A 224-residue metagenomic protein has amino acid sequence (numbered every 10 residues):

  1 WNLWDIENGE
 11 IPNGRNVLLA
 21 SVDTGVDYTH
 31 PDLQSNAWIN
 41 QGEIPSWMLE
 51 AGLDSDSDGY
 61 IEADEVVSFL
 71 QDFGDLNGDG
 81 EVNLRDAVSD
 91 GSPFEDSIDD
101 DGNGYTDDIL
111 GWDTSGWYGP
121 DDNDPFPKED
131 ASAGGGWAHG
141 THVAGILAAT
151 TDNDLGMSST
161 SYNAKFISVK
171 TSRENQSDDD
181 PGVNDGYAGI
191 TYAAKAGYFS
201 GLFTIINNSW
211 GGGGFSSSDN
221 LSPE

Functional and structural regions predicted by a protein language model:
N2-D185, F199-I205, G213-S217: Subtilisin-like serine protease catalytic core
G189-S200: Short, well-structured alpha-helical segments in soluble
S218-E224: Catalytic-core regions built around general acid/base machinery
